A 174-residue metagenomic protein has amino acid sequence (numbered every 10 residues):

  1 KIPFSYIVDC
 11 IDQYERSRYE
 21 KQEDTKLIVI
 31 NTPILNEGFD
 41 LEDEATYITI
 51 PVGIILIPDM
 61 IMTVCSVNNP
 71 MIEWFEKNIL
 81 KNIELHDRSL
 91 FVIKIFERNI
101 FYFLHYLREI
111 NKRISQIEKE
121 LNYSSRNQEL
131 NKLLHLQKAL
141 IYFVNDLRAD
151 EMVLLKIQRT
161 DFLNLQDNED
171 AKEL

Functional and structural regions predicted by a protein language model:
K1-E173: Peripheral, non-transmembrane regulatory/ligand-interaction domains of membrane transport proteins
